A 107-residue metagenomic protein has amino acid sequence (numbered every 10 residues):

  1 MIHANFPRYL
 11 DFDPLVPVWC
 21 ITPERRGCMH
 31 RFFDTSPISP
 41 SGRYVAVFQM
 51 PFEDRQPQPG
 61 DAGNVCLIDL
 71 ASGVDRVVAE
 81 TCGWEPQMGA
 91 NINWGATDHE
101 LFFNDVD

Functional and structural regions predicted by a protein language model:
M1-D107: Sequence signature of WD/YWTD-type beta-propeller architectures
